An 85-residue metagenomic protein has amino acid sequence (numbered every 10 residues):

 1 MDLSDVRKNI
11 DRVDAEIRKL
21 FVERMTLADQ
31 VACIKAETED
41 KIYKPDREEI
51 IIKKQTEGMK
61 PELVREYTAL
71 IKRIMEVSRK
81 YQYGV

Functional and structural regions predicted by a protein language model:
M1-V85: Domain-level signature for soluble enzymes in the chorismate/prephenate branch of the shikimate pathway
